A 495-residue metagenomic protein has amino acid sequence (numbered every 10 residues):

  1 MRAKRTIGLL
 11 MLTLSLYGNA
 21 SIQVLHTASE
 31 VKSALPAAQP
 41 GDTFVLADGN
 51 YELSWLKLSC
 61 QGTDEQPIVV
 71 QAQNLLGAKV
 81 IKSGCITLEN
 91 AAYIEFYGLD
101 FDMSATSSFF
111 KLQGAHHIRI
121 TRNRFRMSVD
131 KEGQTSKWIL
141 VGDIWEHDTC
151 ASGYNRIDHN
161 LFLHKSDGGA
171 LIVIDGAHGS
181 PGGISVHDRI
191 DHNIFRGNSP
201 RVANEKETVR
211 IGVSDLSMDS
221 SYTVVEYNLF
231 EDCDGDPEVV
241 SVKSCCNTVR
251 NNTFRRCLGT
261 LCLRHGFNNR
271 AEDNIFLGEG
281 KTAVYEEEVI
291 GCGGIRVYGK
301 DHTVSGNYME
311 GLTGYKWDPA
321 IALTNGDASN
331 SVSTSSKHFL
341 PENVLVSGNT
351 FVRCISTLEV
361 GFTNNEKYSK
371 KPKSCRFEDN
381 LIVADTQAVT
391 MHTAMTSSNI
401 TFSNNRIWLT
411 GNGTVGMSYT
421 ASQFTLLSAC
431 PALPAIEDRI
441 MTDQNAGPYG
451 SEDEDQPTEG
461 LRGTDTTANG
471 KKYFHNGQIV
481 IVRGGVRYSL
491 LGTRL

Functional and structural regions predicted by a protein language model:
M1-G8: Bacterial N-terminal signal peptides that target proteins for export
G8-Y17: Bacterial N-terminal signal peptides
G18-I22: Boundary at the C-terminal end of the N-terminal hydrophobic targeting segment
Q23-S29, V45-S54, L58-F109, R119 (+2 more regions): Right-handed parallel beta-helix/beta-spiral solenoid domain characteristic of secreted/periplasmic
W55, S83-L88, D102-R119, R126-T420: Glycine- and acidic/polar-rich repeat regions and solenoidal domains
T414-G463, A468: Surface beta-loop-beta hairpin patches that serve as ligand-binding interfaces in beta-rich domains
S451-G485, L491-L495: Residue-level detector of functionally pivotal "anchor" positions at catalytic/ligand-binding pockets or at interdomain
